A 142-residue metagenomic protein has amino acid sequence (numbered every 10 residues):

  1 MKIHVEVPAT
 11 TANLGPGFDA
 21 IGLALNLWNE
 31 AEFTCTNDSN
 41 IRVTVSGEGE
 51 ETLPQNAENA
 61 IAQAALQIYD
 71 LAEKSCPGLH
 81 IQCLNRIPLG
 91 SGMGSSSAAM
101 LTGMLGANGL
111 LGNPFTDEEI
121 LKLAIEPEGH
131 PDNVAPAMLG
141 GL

Functional and structural regions predicted by a protein language model:
M1-S91, N113-F115: ATP-binding N-lobe of GHMP and related small-molecule kinases
P8, N85, A99, N133-V134: Hydrophobic alpha-helical transmembrane segments of integral membrane proteins, especially multi-pass transporters
G17-D19, A24, G92-S96, P131 (+2 more regions): Gly/Ser/Thr-rich beta-alpha loop segments that engage phosphate groups in nucleotides
L27, S91-F115, G140: DPxDG-like acidic metal-binding loop motif
E32, A62-L66, L101-N108, L121 (+1 more regions): Predominant activation on well-ordered alpha-helical scaffold segments within soluble catalytic domains
P114-L142: ATP-dependent small-molecule kinase catalytic core of the GHMP/sugar-kinase superfamily and closely related
